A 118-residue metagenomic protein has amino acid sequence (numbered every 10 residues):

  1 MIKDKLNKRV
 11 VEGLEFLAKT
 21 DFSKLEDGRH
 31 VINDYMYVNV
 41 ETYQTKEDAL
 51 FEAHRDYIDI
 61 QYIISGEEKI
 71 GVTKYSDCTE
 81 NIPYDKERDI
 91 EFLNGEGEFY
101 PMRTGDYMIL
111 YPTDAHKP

Functional and structural regions predicted by a protein language model:
M1-E41, E47-A53: A short, N-terminal "cap"/entry segment at the start of jelly-roll beta-barrel domains of the cupin/DSBH fold
Y35, Y57, E67-K69, D106 (+1 more regions): Structural motif
V38-V40, Q61-I63, I70, M108-L110: Short hydrophobic-aromatic micro-motifs
E41-H54, D85-G97, D114: Short acidic (Asp/Glu) patches
E47, C78-N81, P118: A short local loop/turn or secondary-structure capping micro-motif enriched for an aromatic residue
D56-I58, Y62-I70, Y75-T79, Y84-I90: Glycine- and acidic-residue-biased ligand/ion/polar-headgroup-sensing regions
I60, G97-Y100: Short, surface-exposed secondary-structure edge patches
Y100-P118: Conserved metal-binding segment of the jelly-roll/cupin
